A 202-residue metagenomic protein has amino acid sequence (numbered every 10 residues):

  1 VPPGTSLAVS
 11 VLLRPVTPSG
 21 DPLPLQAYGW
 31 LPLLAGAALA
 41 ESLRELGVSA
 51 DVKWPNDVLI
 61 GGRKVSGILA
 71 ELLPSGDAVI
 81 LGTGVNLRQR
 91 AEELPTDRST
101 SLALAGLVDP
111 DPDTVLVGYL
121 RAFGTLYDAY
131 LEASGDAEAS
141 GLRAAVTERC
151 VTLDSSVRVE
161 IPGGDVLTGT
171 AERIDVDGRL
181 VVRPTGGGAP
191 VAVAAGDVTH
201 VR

Functional and structural regions predicted by a protein language model:
V1-V79, D97-R98, A105, D109-D136: Contiguous, small/hydrophobic- and glycine-enriched helical/loop subdomains that border and often "cap" functional
P55, V65-G67, R143, D154-S156 (+1 more regions): Conserved beta-strand residues within beta-sheet cores
L81-R88: Conserved beta-strand-loop-short alpha-helix elements that form and flank the Mn2+/Mg2+-coordinating active site
R88-D97: Cytochrome P450 core scaffold surrounding the K-helix E-X-X-R motif and the conserved "meander" helix-loop region
S134-G163: Short boundary/loop segments of OB/S1/cold-shock single-stranded nucleic-acid-binding domains
L153-R202: Conserved RNA-binding domains used in RNP assembly and mRNA/RNA metabolism
